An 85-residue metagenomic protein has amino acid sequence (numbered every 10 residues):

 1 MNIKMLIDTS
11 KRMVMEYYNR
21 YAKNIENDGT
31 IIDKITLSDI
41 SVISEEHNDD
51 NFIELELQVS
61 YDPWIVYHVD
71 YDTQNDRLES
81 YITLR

Functional and structural regions predicted by a protein language model:
M1-I35: Short, non-transmembrane alpha-helical segments in secretory-pathway proteins
S10, T30-I32, D50-F52, T73 (+1 more regions): N-terminal functional modules and adjacent low-complexity/disordered segments of proteins
R12, I43-E46, I82: Serine/proline-rich low-complexity intrinsically disordered segments, especially terminal tails, linkers
E16, L55, T83: Acidic/negatively charged segments and metal-coordination signatures
N27, I32, L37-V42, V66 (+1 more regions): A broad structural signal for short, well-ordered beta-strand segments within beta-sheet-rich domains
L37-V69: Exposed beta-strand-loop-beta-strand "reactive/processing" segments of non-cytosolic proteins
W64-R85: A short, surface-exposed interaction/processing loop segment used at functional sites
